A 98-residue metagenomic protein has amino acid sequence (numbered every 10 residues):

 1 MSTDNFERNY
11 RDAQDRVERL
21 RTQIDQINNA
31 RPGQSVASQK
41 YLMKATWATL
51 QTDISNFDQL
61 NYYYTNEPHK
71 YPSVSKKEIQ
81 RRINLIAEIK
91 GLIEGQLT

Functional and structural regions predicted by a protein language model:
M1-T98: Structured binding elements
